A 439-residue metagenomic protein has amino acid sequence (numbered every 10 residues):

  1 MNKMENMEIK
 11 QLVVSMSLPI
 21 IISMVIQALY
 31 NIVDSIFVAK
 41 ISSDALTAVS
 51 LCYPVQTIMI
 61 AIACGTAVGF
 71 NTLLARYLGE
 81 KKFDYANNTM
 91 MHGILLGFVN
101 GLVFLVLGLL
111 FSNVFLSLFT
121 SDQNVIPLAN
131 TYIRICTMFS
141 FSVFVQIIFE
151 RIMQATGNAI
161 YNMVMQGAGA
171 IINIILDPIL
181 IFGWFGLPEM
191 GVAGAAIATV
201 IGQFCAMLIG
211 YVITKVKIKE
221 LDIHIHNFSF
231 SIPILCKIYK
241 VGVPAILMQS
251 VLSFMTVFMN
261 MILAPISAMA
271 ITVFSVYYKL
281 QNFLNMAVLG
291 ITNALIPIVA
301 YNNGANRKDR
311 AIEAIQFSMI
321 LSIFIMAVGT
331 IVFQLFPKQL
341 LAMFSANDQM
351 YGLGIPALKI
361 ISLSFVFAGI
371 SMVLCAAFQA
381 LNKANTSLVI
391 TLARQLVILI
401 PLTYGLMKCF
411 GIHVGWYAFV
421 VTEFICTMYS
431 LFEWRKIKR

Functional and structural regions predicted by a protein language model:
M1-S17, L74-F141, E189-V243, V299-S364 (+1 more regions): Short alpha-helical transmembrane segments in multi-pass integral membrane proteins
M4-I36, K40-I41, T57-G69, L73 (+6 more regions): N-terminal transmembrane alpha-helices
S15-D34, I135, Q146, G169 (+5 more regions): Transmembrane helical elements of multi-pass membrane transporters/channels
M24-A28, A61, G101, L105 (+12 more regions): Residue-level hotspots within the lipid-embedded alpha helices of multi-pass solute transporters
V25, L29-T47, L116-Q123, I179-M190 (+4 more regions): Helix-terminus/linker motif at the lipid-water interface of multi-pass membrane proteins
L46-L109, V143-N162, I271-I331, L335 (+1 more regions): Small-residue-rich hydrophobic transmembrane alpha-helices
I58-A61, N173-P178, M207-Y211, F283-M286 (+3 more regions): Hydrophobic transmembrane alpha-helices of multi-pass small-molecule transporters
A67, C136-Q154, N162-A170, A195-L208 (+4 more regions): Short runs within selected transmembrane alpha-helices of multi-pass transporters and secretion channels
